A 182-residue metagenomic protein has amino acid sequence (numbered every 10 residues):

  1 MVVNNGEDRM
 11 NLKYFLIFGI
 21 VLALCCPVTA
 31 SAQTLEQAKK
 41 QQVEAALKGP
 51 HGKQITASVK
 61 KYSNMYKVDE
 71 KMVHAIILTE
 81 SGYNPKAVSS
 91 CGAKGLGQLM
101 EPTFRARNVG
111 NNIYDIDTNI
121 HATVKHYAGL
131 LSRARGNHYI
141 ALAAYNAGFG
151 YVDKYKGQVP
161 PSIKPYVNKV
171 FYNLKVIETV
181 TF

Functional and structural regions predicted by a protein language model:
M1-R9: Short, Lys/Arg-enriched N-terminal segments with co-localized hydrophobic residues within the first ~10-30 amino acids
D8-L16: Bacterial N-terminal signal peptides that target proteins for export
I17-C26: Bacterial N-terminal signal peptides
A30-Y83, T179-T181: Export/targeting segments at the very N-terminus of extracytoplasmic proteins
V68-N84, I120-V124, A141-A147, V170: Short, functionally critical alpha-helical segments immediately adjacent to catalytic or ligand/cofactor-binding
S90-V109, A122-H126, A143, F149-G150 (+1 more regions): Substrate-binding/active-site groove segments that recognize and process beta-1,4-linked N-acetyl-hexosamine
A106, T118, Y139-F182: Catalytic and substrate-binding regions of cell-wall glycan-acting enzymes that process beta-1,4-linked
G110-N119: A short, structured beta-strand-centered segment in the mid-to-C-terminal lobe of catalytic cores from group-transfer
